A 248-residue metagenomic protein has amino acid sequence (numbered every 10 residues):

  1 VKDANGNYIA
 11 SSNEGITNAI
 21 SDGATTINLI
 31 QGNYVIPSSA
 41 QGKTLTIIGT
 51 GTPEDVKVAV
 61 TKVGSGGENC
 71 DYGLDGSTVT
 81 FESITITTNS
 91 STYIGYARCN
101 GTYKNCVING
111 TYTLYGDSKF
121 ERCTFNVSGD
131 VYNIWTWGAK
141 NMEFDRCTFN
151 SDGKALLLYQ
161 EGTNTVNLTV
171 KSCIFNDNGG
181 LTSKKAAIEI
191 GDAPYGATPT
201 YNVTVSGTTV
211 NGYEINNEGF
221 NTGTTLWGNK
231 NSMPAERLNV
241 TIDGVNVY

Functional and structural regions predicted by a protein language model:
V1-I36: Acidic Gly/Asp/Thr-rich repetitive segments characteristic of extracellular carbohydrate-active and adhesion proteins
A4-N5, T44-I94, K104-V107, T111-Y112 (+2 more regions): Right-handed parallel beta-helix/beta-spiral solenoid domain characteristic of secreted/periplasmic
A24, P37, I84, T88-S90 (+13 more regions): Surface-exposed loop/turn segments connecting beta-strands in extracellular beta-rich domains
I27-L29, V35-I36, I47, E54-V63 (+7 more regions): Beta-strand-rich extracellular passenger or scaffold domains
Q41, A59-D75, D117, N141 (+5 more regions): Sequence/structural signature of small/polar-enriched beta-strand/turn repeats that build beta-strand-rich repeat
I47-G49, V79-S83, G101-Y103, S118-R122 (+6 more regions): All-beta strand scaffolds that present successive hydrophobic residues in beta-strands
I94, Y103, F120, G138-A139 (+6 more regions): Core hydrophobic positions of leucine-rich repeats
D130-W135, K154-T165, N178-V203, N216 (+1 more regions): Glycine- and acidic/polar-rich repeat regions and solenoidal domains
